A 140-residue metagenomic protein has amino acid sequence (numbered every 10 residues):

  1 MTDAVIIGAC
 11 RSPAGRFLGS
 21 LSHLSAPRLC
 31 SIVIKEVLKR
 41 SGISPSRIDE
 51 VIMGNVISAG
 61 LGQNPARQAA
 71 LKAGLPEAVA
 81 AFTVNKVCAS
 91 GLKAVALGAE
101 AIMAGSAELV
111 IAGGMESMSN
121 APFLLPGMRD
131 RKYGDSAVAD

Functional and structural regions predicted by a protein language model:
M1-A9: Short coil-to-beta-strand
M1-T2, A14-R47, G62-D140: Acyl-thioester C-C bond-transforming condensing/cleaving domain
I7-G8, G54, N85: Residue-level detector of conserved, well-ordered beta-strand and adjacent loop positions that form binding/recognition
R11, V56, M115: Short glycine-/small-residue-rich Rossmann-like dinucleotide-binding loops
R47-G54: Short glycine-rich phosphate-binding loop at a beta-alpha junction
N55-L61: Glycine-rich phosphate-binding loops at beta-strand->alpha-helix junctions
